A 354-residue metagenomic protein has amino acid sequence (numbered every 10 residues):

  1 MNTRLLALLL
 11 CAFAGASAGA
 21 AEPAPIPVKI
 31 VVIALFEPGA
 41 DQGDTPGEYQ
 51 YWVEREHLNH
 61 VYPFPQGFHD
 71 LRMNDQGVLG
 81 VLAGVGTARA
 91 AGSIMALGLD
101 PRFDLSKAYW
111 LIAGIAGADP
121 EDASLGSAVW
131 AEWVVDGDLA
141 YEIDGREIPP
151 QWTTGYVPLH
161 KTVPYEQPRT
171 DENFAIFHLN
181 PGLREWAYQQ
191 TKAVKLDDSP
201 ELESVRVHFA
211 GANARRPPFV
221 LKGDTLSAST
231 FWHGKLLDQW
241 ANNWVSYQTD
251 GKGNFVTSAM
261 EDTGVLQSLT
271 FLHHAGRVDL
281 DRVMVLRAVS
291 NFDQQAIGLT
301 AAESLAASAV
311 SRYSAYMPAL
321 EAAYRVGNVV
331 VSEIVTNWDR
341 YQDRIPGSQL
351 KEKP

Functional and structural regions predicted by a protein language model:
M1-L6: Bacterial N-terminal signal peptides that target proteins for export
A7-G15: Bacterial N-terminal signal peptides
A21-P354: Accessory terminal and edge-of-domain segments that mediate assembly/interaction and cofactor placement around
